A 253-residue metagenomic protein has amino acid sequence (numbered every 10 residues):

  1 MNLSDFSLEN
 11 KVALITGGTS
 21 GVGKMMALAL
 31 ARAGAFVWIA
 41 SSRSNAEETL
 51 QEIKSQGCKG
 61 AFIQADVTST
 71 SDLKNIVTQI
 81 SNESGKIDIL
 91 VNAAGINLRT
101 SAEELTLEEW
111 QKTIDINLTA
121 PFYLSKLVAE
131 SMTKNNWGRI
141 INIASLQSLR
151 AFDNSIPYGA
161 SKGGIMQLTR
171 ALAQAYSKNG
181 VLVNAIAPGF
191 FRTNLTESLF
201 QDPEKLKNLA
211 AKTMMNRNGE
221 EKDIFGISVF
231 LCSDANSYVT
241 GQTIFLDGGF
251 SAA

Functional and structural regions predicted by a protein language model:
V12, T19-S20: Conserved glycine-rich cofactor-binding loop
A35-E48: Conserved glycine-rich Rossmann-like NAD(P)H-binding loop of the short-chain dehydrogenase/reductase
S101-A102, T106-I114, I140, K205 (+1 more regions): Substrate-binding pocket helix/loop in short-chain dehydrogenase/reductase
S125, S161, T169: Active-site helix of classical SDR
E130, Q174-K178, S237: Alpha-helical segment proximal to the catalytic Tyr-Lys
W137, E220-L246, S251: C-terminal substrate-recognition "lid" of short-chain dehydrogenase/reductases
S145: Residue(s) in the substrate-gating loop at a strand-loop-helix junction that position the organic substrate next
